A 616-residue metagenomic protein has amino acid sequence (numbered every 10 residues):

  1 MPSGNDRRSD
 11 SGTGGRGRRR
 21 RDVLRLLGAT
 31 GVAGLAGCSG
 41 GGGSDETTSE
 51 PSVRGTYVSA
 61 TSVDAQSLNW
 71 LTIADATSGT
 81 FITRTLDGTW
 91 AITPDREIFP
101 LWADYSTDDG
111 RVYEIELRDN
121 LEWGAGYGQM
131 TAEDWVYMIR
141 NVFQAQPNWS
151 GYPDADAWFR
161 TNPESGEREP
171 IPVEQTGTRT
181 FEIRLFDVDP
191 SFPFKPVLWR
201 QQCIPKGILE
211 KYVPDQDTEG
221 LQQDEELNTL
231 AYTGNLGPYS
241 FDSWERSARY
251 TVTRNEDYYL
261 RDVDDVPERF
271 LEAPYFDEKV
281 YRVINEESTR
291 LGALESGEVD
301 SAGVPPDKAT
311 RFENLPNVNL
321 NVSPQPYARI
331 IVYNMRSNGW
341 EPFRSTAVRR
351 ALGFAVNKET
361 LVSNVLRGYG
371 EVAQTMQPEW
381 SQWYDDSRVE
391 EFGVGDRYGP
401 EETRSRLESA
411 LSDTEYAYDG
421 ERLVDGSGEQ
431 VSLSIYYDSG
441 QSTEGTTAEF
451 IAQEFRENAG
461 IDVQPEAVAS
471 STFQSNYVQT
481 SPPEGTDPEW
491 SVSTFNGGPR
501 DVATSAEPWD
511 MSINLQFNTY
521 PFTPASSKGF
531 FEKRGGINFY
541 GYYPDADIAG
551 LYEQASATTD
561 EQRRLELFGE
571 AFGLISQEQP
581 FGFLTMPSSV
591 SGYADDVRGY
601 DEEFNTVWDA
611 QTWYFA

Functional and structural regions predicted by a protein language model:
M1-R18: N-terminal secretory signal peptides
P2, V23-L26, S106, D462-Q479 (+3 more regions): Extracytoplasmic/peripheral linker and loop segments enriched in polar/acidic and small residues with frequent Thr/Pro
A60-D109: N-terminal lobe/hinge region of extracytoplasmic solute-binding protein
Y105-W149, P342-R344: Aromatic- and charge-enriched surface segment that lines or borders ligand/interaction sites
A155-Q216, S243-E245: Surface-exposed binding/hinge segments that line and control ligand-binding clefts or catalytic entry sites
V197-Y281: Gly/Pro-rich hinge or "lid" segments in bacterial periplasmic/extracellular proteins
L227-N228, W244, D257-L315, V322-P326: Ligand-site clamp/hinge motif
V372-Y418, S439-T446: Structural transition elements
